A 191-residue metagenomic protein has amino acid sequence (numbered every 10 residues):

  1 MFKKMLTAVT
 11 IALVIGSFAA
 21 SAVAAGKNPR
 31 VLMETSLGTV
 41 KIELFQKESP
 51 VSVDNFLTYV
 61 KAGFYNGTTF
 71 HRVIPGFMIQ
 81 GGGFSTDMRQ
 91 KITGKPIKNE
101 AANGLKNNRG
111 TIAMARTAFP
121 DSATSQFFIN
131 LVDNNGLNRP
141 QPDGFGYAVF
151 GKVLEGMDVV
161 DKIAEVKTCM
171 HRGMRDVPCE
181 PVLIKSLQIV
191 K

Functional and structural regions predicted by a protein language model:
F2-A8, G16-K191: Cyclophilin-like peptidyl-prolyl cis-trans isomerases
